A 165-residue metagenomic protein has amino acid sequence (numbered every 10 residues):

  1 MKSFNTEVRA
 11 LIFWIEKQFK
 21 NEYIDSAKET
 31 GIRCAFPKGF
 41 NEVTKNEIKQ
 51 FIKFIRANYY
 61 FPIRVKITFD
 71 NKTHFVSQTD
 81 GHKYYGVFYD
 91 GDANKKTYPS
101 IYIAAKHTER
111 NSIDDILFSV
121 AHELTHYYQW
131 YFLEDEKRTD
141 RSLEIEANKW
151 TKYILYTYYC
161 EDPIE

Functional and structural regions predicted by a protein language model:
M1-D90: A metal-dependent hydrolase signature that marks the N-terminal structural subdomain at the beginning of catalytic folds
H74-I113, Y127: Active-site scaffold of zinc-dependent metalloenzymes
D114-L117, L143: Alpha-helical scaffolds flanking conserved acidic
L117-F118, K152: An amphipathic alpha-helix signature
F118-Y131: Active-site recognition of the HExxH zinc-binding catalytic motif
W130-R138: Substrate-binding clefts and substrate-entry loops adjacent to catalytic sites of polymer-processing enzymes acting on
R138-E165: Post-HExxH zinc-binding segment in Zn-dependent metallohydrolases
